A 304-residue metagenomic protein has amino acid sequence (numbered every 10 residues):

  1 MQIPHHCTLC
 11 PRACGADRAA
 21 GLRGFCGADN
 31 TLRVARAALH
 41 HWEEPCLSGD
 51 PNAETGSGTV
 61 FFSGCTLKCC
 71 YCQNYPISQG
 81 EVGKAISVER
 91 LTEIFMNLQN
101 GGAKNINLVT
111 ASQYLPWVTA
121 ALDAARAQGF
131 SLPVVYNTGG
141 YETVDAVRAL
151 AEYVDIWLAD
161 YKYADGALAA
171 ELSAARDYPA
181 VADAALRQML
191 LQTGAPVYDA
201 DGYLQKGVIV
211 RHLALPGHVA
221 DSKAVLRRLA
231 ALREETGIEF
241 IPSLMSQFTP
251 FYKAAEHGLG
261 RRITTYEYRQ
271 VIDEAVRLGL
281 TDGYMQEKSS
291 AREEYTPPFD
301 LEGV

Functional and structural regions predicted by a protein language model:
M1-L22, A195-V304: Auxiliary Fe-S-binding modules of radical SAM enzymes
M1-T66, C70, N74-Q79, F299: N-terminal [4Fe-4S]-dependent radical SAM core
C69-N74, G80-A85, V118-A121, A146-V147: Short, conserved acidic/polar surface loops in the N-terminal third of protein domains
P76-N105, E274: Conserved alpha-helical substructure of the radical SAM core
Q79-V82, L108, G283-Q286: Residue-level detector of family-conserved "landmark" positions at structurally sensitive sites
K84, V88, A175, P179 (+1 more regions): Flexible, glycine- and charge-enriched loops at secondary-structure boundaries
S87, Q113-Y114, S290-A291: Positions that flank functional sites
E93-H257: Conserved AdoMet/S-adenosylmethionine-binding subsite of the radical SAM
